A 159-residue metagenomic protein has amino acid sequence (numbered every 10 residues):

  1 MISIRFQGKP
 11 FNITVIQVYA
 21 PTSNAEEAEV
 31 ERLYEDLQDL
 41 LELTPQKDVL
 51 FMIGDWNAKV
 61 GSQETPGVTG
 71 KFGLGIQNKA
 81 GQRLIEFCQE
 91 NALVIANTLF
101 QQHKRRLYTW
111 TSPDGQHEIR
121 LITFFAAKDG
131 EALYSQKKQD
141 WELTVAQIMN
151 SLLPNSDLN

Functional and structural regions predicted by a protein language model:
M1-N159: A shared catalytic/ligand-binding motif for oxyanion handling
